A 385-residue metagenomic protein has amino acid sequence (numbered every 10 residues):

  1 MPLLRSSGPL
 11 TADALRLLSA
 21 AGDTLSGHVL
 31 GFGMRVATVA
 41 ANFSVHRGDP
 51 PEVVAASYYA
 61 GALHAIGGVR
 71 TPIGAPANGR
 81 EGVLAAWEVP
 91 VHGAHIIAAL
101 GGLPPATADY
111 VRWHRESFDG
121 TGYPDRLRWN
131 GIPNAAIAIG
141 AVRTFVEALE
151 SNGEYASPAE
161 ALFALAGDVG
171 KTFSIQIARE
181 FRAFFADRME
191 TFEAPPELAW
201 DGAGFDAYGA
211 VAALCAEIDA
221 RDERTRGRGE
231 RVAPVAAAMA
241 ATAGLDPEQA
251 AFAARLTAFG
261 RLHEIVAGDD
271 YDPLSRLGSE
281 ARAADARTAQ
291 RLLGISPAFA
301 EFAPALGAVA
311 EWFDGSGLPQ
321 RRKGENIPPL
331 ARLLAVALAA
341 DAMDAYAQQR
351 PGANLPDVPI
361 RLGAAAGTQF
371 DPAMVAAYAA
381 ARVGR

Functional and structural regions predicted by a protein language model:
P2-R385: Histidine- and acidic-residue-rich, metal-dependent catalytic cores
